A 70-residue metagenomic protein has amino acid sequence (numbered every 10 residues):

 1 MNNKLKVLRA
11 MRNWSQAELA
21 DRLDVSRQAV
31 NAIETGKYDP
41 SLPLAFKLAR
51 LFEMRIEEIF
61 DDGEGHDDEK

Functional and structural regions predicted by a protein language model:
N3-R22: Short basic helix-loop element that most often maps to the first helix and adjoining turn of HTH DNA-binding modules
E18, A29, E58: Residues in the helix-turn-helix
V25-Y38: Recognition helix of helix-turn-helix/homeodomain-like DNA-binding domains that insert into the DNA major groove
K37-K47, H66: Short, basic-rich loop-to-helix N-cap that marks the start of a DNA-contacting helix
P43-E58: DNA major-groove recognition helix of helix-turn-helix/homeodomain DNA-binding modules
R50, F60-K70: Short, charged recognition helix plus adjacent turn of helix-turn-helix-like nucleic-acid-binding domains
